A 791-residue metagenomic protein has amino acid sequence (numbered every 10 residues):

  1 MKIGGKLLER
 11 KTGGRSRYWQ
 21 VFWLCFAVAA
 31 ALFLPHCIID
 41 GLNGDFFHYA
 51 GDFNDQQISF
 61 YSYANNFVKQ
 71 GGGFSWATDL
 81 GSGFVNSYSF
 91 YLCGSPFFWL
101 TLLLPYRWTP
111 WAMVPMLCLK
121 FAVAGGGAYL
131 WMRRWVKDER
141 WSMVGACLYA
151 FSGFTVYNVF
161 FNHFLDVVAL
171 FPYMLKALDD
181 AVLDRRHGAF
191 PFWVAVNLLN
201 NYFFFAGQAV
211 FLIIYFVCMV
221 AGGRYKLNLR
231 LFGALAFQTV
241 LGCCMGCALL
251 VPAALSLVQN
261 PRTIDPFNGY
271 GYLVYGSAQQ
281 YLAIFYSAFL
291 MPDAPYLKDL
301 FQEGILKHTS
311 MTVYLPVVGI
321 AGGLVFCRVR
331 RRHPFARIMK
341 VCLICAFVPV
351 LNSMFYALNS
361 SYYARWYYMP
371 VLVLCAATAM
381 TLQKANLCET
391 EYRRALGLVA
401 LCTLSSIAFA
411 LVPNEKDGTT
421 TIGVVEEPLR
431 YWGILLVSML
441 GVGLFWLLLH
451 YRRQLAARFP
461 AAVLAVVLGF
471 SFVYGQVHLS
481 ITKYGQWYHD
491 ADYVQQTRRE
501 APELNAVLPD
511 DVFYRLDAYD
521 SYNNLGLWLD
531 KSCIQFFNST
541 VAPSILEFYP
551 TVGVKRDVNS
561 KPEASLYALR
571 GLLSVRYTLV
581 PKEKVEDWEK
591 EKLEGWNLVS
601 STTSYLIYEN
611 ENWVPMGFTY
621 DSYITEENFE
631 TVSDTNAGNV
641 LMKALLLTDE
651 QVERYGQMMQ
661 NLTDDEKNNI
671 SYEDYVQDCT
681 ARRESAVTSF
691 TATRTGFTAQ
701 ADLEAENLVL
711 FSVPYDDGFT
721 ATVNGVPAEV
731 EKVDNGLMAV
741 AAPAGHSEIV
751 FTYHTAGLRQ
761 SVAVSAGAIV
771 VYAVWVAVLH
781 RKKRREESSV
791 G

Functional and structural regions predicted by a protein language model:
I3-G4, E9-N86, K483-N523, L527: Hydrophobic alpha-helical membrane-insertion signals
R10-G14, F60, Q657-G791: Active-site-proximal, structured, solvent-exposed surfaces of multi-pass membrane proteins that position macromolecular
A29, L117-R134, R140-G222, A234-A254 (+4 more regions): Membrane-embedded helix bundles of polyisoprenyl
H36-P172, V196-F203, A283, A294-K307 (+1 more regions): Active-site lumenal/periplasmic loops and adjacent helix-entry segments of GT-C-fold, multi-pass membrane
D52-A64, P96, F232, T239-V329 (+6 more regions): Periplasmic/ER-lumenal interhelical loops and adjacent helix-loop junctions in multi-pass membrane proteins
N86, V466-D492, E503-V575, W613-Y675 (+2 more regions): Extracytoplasmic/lumenal acceptor-recognition loop(s) of multi-pass membrane glycoenzymes
R185, F204, F335-Q496, A744-G791: Contiguous transmembrane helix-bundle modules in multi-pass membrane proteins
Y225-G233, G322-A346, L455: Membrane-interface helix-loop-helix junctions at transmembrane boundaries of multi-pass membrane enzymes, predominantly
